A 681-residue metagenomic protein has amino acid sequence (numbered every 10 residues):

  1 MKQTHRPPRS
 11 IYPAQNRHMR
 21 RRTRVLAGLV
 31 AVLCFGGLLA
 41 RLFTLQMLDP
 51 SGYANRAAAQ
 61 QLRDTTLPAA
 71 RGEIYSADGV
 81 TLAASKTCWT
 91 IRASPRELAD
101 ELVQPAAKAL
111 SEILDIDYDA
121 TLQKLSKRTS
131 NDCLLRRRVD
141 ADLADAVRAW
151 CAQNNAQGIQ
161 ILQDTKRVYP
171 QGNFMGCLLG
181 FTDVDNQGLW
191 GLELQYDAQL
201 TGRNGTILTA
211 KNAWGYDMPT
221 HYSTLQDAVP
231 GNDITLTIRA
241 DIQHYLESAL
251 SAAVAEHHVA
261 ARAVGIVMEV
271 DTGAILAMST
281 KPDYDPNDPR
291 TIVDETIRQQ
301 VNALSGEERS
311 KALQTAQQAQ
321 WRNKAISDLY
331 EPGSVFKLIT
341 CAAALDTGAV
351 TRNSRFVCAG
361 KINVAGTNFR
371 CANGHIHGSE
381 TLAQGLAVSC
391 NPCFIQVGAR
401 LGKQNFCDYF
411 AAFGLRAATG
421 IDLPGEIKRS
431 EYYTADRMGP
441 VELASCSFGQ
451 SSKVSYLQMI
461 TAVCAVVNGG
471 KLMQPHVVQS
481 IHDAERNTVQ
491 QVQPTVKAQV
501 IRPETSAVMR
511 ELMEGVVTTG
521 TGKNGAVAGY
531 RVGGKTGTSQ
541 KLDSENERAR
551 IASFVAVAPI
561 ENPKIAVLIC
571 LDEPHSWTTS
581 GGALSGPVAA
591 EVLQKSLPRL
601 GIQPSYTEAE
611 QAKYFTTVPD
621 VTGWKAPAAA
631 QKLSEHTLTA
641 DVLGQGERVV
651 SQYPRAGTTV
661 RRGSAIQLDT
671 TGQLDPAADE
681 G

Functional and structural regions predicted by a protein language model:
M1-L304, Q320, L329, Q404-G414 (+9 more regions): Periplasmic/cell-envelope proteins involved in peptidoglycan metabolism and beta-lactam response
T4-P8, A83, N212-L225, D271-V335 (+1 more regions): Beta-lactam-recognizing serine transpeptidase/beta-lactamase-like catalytic domain environment
A70-G72, G176, K428, S553 (+2 more regions): Change "...and in nucleic-acid phosphodiester-cleaving endonucleases..." to "...and in nucleic-acid processing enzymes
C133-C151, Q160-C177, D233, L415-T419 (+9 more regions): Conserved SxxK-family serine transpeptidase/carboxypeptidase catalytic domain of penicillin-binding proteins
A156, A260-A263, T351-N353, A418 (+1 more regions): Short secondary-structure junction motifs
Q611, G672-G681: Intrinsically disordered, low-complexity Ser/Thr-rich linker and spacer segments in cell-wall-related proteins
V660-P676: Conserved "repeat-terminator" motif of extracellular CCP/Sushi domains
